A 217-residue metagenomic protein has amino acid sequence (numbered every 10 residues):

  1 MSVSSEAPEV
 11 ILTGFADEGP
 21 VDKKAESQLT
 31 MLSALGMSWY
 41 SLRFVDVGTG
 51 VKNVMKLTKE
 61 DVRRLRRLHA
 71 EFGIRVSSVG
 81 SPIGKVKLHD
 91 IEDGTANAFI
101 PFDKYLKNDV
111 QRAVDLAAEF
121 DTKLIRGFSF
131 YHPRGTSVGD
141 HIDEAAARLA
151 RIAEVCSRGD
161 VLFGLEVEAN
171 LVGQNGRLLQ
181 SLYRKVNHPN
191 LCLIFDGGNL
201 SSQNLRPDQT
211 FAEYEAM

Functional and structural regions predicted by a protein language model:
M1-L124, A150, H188, C192 (+1 more regions): N-terminal pre-domain/capping segments
A7-E9, W39-Y40, V79, A146-M217: Acidic/histidine-rich catalytic cores of soluble enzymes
D22-K23, G135, V172-G173: Loop/helix-junction capping segments adjacent to catalytic residues or to phosphate/diphosphate-binding pockets
Q28-L29, M55-L57, E92-G94, G139-I142 (+2 more regions): Short, glycine/charged-enriched secondary-structure capping and boundary segments
D46-V47, I83, Y131-H132, N170-L171: Conserved beta-strand edge residues that scaffold enzyme active sites
G48-K52, K87-D90, P133-V138, S201-N204: A short acidic, helix-capping loop that chelates divalent metal ions and anchors anionic groups
A113-V138, G159-E168: Active-site groove signature of glycoside hydrolases
R134-L149: Active-site cleft segment of glycoside hydrolase catalytic domains centered on the general acid/base Glu
